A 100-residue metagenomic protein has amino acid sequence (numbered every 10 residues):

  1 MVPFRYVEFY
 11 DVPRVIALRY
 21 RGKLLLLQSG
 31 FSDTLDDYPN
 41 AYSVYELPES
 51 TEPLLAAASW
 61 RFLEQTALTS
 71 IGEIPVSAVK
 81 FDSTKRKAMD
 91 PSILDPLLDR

Functional and structural regions predicted by a protein language model:
M1-S32: Amphipathic, interaction-prone secondary-structure segments
L24-E49: Short, surface-exposed terminal/edge motifs of secreted or surface/virion proteins that either
A41-R100: Low-complexity intrinsically disordered segments
